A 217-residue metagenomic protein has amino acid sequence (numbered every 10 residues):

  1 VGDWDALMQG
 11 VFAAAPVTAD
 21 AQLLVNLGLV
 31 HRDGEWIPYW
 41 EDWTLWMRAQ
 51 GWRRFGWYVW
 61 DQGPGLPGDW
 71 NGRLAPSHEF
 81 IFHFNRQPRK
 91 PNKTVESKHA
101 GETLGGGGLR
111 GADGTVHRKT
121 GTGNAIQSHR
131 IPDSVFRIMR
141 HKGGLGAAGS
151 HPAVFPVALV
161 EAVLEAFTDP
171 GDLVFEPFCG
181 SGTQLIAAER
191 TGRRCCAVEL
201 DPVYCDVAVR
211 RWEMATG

Functional and structural regions predicted by a protein language model:
V1-V207: Core catalytic lobe of class I
V209-G217: S-adenosyl-L-methionine
